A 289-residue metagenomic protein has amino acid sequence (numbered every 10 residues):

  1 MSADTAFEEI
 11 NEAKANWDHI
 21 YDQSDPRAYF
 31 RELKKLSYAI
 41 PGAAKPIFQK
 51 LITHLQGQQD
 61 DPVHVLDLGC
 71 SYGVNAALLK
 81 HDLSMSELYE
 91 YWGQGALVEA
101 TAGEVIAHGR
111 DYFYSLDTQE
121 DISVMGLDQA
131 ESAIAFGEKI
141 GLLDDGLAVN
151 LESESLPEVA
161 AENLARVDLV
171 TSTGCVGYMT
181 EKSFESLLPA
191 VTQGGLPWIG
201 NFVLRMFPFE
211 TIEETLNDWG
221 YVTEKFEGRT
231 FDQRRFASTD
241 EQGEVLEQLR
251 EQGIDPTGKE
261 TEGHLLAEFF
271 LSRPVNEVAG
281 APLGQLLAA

Functional and structural regions predicted by a protein language model:
S2-H64, Y72-V74, L78-G95: Class I SAM-dependent methyltransferase Rossmann-like catalytic core, especially the SAM/SAH-binding loop
L83-S123: Short mixed-charge
L127-S132: Conserved SAM/SAH-binding beta-strand->alpha-helix loop
L142-E154: Conserved SAM-binding strand-loop segment of SAM-dependent methyltransferases
P157-L169: A short acidic, Gly/Pro-enriched loop at the edge of an enzyme's catalytic core that lines a small-molecule cofactor
R166-S183: A short SAM/SAH-binding and catalytic strip from SAM-dependent methyltransferases
Q193-M206: Conserved beta-strand signature within the Rossmann-like core of class I S-adenosyl-L-methionine
T223-S272: Class I S-adenosyl-L-methionine
